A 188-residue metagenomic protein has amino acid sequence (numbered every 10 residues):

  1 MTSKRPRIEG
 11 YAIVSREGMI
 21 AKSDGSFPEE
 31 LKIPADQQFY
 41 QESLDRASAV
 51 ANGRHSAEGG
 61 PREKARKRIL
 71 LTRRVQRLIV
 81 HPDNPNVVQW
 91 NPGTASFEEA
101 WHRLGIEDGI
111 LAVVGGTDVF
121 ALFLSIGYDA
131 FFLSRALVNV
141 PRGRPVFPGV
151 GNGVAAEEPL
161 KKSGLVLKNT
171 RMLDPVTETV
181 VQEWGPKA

Functional and structural regions predicted by a protein language model:
T2-A188: Enzymes that bind and transform nitrogen-containing heteroaromatic metabolites
